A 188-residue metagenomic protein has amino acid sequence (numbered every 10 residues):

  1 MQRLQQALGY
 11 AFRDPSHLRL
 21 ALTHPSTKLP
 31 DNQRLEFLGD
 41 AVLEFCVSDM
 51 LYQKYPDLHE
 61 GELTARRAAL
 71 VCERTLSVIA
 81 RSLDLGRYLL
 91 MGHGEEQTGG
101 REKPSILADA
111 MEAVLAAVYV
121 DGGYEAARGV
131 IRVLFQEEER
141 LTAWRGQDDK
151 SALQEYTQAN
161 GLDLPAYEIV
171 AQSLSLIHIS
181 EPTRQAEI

Functional and structural regions predicted by a protein language model:
M1-S180, R184: Double-stranded RNA-binding/processing signature
